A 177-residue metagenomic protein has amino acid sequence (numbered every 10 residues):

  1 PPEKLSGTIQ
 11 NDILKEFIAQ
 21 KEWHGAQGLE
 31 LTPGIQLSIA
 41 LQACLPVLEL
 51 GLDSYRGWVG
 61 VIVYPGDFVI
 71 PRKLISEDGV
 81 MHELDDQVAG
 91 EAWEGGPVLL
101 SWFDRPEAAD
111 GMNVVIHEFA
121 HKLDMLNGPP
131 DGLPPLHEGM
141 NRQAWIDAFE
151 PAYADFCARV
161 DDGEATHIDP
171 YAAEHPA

Functional and structural regions predicted by a protein language model:
T8, D12, F17-G28, Q36-L50 (+3 more regions): Metalloprotease/metallohydrolase-associated module, dominated by Zn2+-dependent proteases
T32: Residue-level signal for threonine
D110-N127: Active-site recognition of the HExxH zinc-binding catalytic motif
